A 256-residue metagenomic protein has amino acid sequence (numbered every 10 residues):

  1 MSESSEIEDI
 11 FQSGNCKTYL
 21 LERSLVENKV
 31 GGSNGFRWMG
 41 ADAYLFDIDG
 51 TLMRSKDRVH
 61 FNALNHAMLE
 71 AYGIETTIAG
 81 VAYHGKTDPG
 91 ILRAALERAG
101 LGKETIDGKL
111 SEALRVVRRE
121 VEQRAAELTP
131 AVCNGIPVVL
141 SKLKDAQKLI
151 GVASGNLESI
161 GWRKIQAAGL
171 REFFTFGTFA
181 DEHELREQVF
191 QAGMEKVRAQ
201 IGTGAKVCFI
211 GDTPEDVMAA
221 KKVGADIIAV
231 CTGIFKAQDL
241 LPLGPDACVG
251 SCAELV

Functional and structural regions predicted by a protein language model:
S2, E8-F11: Intrinsically disordered, low-complexity segments enriched in serine/proline and basic residues
I10-F11, N15-F46, E97-G102: Non-catalytic pre-domain segments flanking phosphatase-related domains
N34-H84, G90: Active-site neighborhood of HAD-like aspartate-dependent phosphohydrolases
L45, E122-V152: Short, acidic loop-to-helix structural element flanking the phosphoryl-transfer center in phosphate-processing enzymes
N65, G90-E104, G193-K196: Helix-loop "lid/cap" segments that line or gate small-molecule binding pockets
G102, R171-T175, D246: Conserved H-loop
A131, L157-C208, P214-V223: Substrate-recognition "cap/lid" segment bordering the active-site pocket of phosphatases
F209-A247: Acidic, Mg2+-coordinating phosphoryl-transfer loop and its flanking beta/alpha structural elements, shared across
